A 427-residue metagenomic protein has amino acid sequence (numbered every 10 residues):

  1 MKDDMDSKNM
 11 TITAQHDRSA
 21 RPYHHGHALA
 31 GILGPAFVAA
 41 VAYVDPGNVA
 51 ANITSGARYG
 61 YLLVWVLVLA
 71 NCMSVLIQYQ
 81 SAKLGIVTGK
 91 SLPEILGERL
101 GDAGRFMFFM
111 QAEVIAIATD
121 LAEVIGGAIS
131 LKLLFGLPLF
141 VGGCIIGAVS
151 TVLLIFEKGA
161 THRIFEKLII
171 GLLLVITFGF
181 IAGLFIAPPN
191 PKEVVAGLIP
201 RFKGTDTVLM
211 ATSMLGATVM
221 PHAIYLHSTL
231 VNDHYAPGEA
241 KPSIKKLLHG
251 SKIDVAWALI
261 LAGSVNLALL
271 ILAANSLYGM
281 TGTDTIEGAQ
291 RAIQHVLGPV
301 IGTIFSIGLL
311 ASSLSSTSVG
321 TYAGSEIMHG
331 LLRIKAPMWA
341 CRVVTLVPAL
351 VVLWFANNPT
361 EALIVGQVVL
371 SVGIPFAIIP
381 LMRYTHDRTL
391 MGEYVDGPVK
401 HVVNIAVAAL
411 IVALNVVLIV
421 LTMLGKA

Functional and structural regions predicted by a protein language model:
T11-R18, A51-G56, Y79-G104, F156-I164 (+3 more regions): Flexible loop linkers connecting adjacent transmembrane helices in multi-pass alpha-helical membrane transporters
H27, T54-Y79, P93-G97, G104 (+1 more regions): Extracellular loop-to-transmembrane helix junctions
A39, V66-R99, F108-V114, L153 (+1 more regions): Juxtamembrane transmembrane-helix boundary signature
I53-T54, R58, L96, G126-F140 (+6 more regions): Transmembrane helix-loop boundary segments of multi-pass membrane transporters
M73-S81, A103-E123, L131-E157, G216-A217 (+1 more regions): Helix-loop-helix module between adjacent transmembrane segments
S74-V87, V231-Y235, A240, I260-G288: Extracellular/periplasmic helix-exit of transmembrane alpha-helices
M107-E113, L134-F156, L174-G179, K335-V351 (+1 more regions): Transmembrane alpha-helical segments of multi-pass small-molecule transport proteins
L154, L173-I199, A211-S228, L381-T389 (+1 more regions): Hydrophobic alpha-helical segments and their helix-loop junctions in multi-pass secondary transporters
